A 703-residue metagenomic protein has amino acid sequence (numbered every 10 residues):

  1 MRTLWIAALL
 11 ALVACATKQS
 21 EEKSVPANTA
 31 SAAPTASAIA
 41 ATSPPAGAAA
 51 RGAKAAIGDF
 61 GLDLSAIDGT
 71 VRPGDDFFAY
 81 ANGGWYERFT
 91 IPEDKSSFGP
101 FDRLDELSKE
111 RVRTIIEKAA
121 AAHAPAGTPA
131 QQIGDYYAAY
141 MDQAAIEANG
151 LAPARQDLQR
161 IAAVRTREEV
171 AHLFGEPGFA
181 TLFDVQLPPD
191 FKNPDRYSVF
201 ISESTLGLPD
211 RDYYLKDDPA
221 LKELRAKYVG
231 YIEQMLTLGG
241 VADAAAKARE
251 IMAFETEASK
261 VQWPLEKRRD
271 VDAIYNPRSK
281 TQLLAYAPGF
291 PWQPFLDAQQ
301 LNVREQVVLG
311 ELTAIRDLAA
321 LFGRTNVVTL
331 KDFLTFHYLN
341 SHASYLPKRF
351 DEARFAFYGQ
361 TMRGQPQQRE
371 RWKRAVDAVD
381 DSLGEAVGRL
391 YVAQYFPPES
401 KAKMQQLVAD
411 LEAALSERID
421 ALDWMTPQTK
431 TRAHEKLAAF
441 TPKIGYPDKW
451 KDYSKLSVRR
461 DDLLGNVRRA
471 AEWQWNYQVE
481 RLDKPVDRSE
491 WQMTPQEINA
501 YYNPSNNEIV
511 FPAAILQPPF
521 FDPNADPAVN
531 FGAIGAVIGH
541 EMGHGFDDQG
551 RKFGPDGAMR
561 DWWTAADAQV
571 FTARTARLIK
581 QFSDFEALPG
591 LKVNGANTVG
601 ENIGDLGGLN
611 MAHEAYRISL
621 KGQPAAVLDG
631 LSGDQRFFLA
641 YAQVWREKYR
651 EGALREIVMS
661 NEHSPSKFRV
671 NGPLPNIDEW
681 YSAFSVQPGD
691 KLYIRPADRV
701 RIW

Functional and structural regions predicted by a protein language model:
R2-A8: Sec-dependent signal peptide recognition, specifically the positively charged N-region followed immediately by
L12-A14: C-terminal motif of bacterial Sec signal peptides marking the signal peptidase cleavage site
A16-Q19: Bacterial signal peptide processing site
E21-R51: Long, low-complexity intrinsically disordered segments that are proline/alanine-rich with interleaved serine/threonine
G47-S65: Short, Gly/Pro- and small/polar-rich lid/capping loops
A53-G58, R72-D76, Y80-A148: Active-site-surrounding "flap" and adjacent substrate/cofactor-binding loops of secreted or lumenal enzymes, prototyped
A119-D410: Noncatalytic, helix-rich "gating/capping" subdomain that lines the substrate-entry/channel surface of large enzyme
E257, Y286-G289, V308-L312, F336 (+4 more regions): Intrinsically disordered, low-complexity linker/terminal regions across diverse proteins
